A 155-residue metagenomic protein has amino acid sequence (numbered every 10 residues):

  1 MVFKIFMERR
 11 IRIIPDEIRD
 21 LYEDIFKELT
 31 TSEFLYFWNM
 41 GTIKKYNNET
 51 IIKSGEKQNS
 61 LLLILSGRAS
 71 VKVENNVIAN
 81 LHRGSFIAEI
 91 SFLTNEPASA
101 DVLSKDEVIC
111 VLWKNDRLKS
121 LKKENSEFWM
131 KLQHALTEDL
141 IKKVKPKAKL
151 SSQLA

Functional and structural regions predicted by a protein language model:
M1-V2, E33, N39, A79-A135: Cyclic-nucleotide recognition modules
V2-T50: Cyclic nucleotide-binding regulatory module and flanking cytosolic helices
F6-I11, K122, A148-S152: Membrane-interfacial segments
E28, K45, L61, N80 (+1 more regions): Short aromatic/basic micro-patch
E49, K57-N76, R83-F86: Glycine- and acidic-residue-biased ligand/ion/polar-headgroup-sensing regions
K53-S54, V102: Replace "in large, NTP-powered and nucleic-acid-processing enzymes" with "in large, NTP-powered factors and other
E56-K57, P97: Short beta-strand-initiation
A135-A155: Polybasic "coupling" helices that flank or enter modular domains
